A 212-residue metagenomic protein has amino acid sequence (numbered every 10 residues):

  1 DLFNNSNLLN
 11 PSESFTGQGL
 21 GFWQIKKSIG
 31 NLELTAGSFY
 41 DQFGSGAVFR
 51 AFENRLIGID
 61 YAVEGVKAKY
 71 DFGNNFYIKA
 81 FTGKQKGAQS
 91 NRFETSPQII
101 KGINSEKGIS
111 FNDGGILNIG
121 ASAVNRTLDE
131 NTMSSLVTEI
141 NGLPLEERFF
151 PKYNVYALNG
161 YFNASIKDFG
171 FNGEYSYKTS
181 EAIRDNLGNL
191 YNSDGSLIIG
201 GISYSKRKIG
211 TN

Functional and structural regions predicted by a protein language model:
D1-Q18, F49, E53-N212: Signature for the C-terminal beta-barrel architecture of outer-membrane proteins
S12-G30: Post-signal-peptide, soluble extracytosolic/periplasmic N-terminal scaffold domains of envelope/secretory systems
Q24, E33, Y161: Short, surface-exposed charged micro-motifs
F39: Short, polar loop motifs at secondary-structure junctions
Q42-G44: Conserved radical SAM core fold
